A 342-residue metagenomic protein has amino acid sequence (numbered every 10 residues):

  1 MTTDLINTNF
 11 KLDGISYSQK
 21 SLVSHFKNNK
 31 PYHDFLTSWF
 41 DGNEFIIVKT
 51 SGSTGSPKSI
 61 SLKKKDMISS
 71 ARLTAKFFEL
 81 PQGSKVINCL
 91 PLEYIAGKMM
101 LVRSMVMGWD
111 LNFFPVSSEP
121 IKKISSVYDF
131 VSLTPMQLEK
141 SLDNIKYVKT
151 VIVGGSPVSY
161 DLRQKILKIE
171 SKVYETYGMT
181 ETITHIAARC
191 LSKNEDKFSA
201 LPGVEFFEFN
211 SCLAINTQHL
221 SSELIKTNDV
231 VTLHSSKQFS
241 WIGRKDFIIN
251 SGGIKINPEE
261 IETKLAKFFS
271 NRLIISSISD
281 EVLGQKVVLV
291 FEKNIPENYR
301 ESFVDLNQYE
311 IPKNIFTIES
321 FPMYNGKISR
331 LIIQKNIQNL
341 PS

Functional and structural regions predicted by a protein language model:
M1-N28, I68-I87, S117-D129: Conserved ATP-dependent adenylate/AMP-binding module captured primarily in the ANL superfamily
K30-K49, Q82-G83: Conserved pre-ATP/AMP-binding loop-to-beta segment of ANL
F45-S69, E79: Conserved AMP-binding A3 loop
L62-S69, K85-K140: AMP-binding/adenylate-forming
T134, G155, G178, D229 (+1 more regions): Active-site glycine-centered loops adjacent to acidic/histidine catalytic or metal-binding residues that shape
S141-K193: Gly/Ser/Thr-rich phosphate-binding loop
P157-V158, I186-K226: Adenylate-forming AMP-binding core of the ANL superfamily, especially NRPS adenylation
I225-E310, E319-Y324, I328-L331: AMP-binding/adenylate-forming catalytic core of the ANL superfamily
